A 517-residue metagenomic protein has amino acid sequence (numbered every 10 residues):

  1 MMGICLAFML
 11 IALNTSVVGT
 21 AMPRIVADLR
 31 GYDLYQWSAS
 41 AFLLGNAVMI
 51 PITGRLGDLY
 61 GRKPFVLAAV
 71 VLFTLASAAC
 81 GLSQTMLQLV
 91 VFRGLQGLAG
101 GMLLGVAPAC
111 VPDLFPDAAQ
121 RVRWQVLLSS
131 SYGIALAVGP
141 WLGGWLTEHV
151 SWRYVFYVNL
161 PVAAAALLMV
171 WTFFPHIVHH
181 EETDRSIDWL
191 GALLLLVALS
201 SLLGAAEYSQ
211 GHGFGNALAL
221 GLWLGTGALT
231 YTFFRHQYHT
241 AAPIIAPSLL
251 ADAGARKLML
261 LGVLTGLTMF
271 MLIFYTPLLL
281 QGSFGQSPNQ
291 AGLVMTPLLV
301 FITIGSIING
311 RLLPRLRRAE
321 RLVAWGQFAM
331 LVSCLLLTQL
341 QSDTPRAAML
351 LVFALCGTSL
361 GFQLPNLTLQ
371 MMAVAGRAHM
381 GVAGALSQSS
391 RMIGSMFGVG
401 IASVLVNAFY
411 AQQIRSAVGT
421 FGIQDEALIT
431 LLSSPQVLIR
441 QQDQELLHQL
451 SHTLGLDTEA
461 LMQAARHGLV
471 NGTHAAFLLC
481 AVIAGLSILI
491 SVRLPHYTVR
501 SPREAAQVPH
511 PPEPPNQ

Functional and structural regions predicted by a protein language model:
M1-L13, V18-T20, A39, A76 (+5 more regions): 12-transmembrane solute porter fold
A21-A47, N289: Extracellular/periplasmic helix-loop-helix junction of adjacent transmembrane segments in MFS-like secondary
I25-V26, L56-G57, L142-V150, A206 (+4 more regions): Interfacial helix-cap and linker-helix signal at transmembrane-aqueous boundaries of multi-pass secondary transporters
L29-R30, G61, L82-Q88, V150-S151 (+3 more regions): Helix-breaking motifs and short loop linkers at transmembrane-helix boundaries and internal kinks in secondary membrane
L34, Q120-L127, H379-L386: Cytoplasmic loop-to-transmembrane helix junctions
I50-L190, A217: Helix-loop-helix hairpins in multi-pass membrane proteins, especially solute transporters
V126, E148-L264, T268, Q286-S287 (+1 more regions): Hydrophobic transmembrane-helix bundles of small-molecule transporters
M392-P495, S501-Q517: Hydrophobic transmembrane architecture of multi-pass small-molecule transporters
